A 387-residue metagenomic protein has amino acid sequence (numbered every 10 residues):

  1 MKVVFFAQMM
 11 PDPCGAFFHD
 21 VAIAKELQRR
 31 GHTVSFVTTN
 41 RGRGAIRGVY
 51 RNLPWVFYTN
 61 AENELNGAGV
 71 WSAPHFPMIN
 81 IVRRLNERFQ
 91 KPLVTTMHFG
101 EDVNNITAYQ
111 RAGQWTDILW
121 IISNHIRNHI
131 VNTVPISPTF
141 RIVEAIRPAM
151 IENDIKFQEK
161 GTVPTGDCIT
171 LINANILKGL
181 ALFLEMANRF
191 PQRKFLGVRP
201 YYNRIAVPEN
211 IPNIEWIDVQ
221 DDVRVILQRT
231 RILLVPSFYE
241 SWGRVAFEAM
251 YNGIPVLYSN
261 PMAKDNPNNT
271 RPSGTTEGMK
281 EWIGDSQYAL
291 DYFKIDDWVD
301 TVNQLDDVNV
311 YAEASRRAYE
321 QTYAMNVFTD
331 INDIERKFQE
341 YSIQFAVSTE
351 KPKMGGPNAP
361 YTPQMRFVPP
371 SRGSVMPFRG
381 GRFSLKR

Functional and structural regions predicted by a protein language model:
A7-H19, L177-K178: A short, glycine/small-residue-rich beta-strand->loop->alpha-helix junction that serves as a flexible
G15, F293, D297, D306-S342 (+1 more regions): A charged, aromatic-enriched C-terminal amphipathic alpha-helix characteristic of glycosyltransferases across folds
A73-M78, M97: Short His-centered aromatic/hydrophobic patch
D117-K156: Donor nucleotide-sugar binding/catalytic pocket of nucleotide-sugar-dependent glycosyltransferases
E152-N210, W216: Conserved catalytic-core segment of nucleotide-activated headgroup transferases in glycan assembly
F238: Aromatic "clamp/platform" in nucleotide-sugar-dependent glycosyltransferases that forms part of the donor/acceptor
P255-S273: Short hydrophobic beta-strand element within catalytic cores of glycosyltransferases and related nucleotide-activated
N269-E277, D285-D296, Q304-D307: Conserved acidic donor-binding segment of nucleotide-sugar-dependent glycosyltransferases
